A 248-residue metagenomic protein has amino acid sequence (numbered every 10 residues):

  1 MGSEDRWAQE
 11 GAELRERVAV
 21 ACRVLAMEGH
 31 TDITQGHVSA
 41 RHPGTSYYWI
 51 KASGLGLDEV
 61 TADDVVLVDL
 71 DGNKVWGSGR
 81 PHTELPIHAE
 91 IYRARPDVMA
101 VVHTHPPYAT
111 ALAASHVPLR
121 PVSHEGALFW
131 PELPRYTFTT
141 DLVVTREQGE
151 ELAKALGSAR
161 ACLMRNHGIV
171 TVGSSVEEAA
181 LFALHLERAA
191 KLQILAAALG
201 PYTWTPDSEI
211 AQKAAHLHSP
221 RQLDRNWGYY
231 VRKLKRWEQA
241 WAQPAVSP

Functional and structural regions predicted by a protein language model:
M1-P248: Glycine-rich flexible loops
